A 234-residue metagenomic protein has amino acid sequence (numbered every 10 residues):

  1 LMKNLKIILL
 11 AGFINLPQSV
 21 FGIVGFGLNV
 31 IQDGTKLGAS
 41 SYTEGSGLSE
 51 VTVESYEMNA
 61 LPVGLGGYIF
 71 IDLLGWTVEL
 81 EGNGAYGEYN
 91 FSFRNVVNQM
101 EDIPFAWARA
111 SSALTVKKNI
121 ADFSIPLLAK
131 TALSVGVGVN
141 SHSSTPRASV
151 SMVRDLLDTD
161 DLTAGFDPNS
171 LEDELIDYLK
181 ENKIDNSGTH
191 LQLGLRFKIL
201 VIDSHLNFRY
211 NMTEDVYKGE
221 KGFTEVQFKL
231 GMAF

Functional and structural regions predicted by a protein language model:
L1-G25: Cleavable N-terminal export/targeting peptides
S19-L74, A233: Short glycine/proline- and aromatic-enriched beta-strand/turn motifs that initiate or cap beta-hairpins
G22-F26, L74-L80, L127-L133, T189 (+2 more regions): Outer-envelope beta-barrel architecture signal
F26-G34, L80-Y86, V135-S141, L206-Y210 (+1 more regions): Transmembrane beta-barrel strands of outer-membrane/channel proteins
V30, G67-I69, V78-G82, V116 (+4 more regions): Membrane-embedded beta-strands that build the outer-membrane beta-barrel scaffold
L37-Y56, A85-R109, S143-D185, V216-G219 (+1 more regions): Flexible, solvent-exposed loop segments that connect beta-strands
A39-S41, G87, E181-K183, T189-F234: Predominantly the C-terminal beta-signal and adjacent terminal strand-loop region of outer-membrane beta-barrel
L61, G66-L156: Gram-negative (and chloroplast) outer-membrane scaffold detector with strong preference for beta-barrel transmembrane
